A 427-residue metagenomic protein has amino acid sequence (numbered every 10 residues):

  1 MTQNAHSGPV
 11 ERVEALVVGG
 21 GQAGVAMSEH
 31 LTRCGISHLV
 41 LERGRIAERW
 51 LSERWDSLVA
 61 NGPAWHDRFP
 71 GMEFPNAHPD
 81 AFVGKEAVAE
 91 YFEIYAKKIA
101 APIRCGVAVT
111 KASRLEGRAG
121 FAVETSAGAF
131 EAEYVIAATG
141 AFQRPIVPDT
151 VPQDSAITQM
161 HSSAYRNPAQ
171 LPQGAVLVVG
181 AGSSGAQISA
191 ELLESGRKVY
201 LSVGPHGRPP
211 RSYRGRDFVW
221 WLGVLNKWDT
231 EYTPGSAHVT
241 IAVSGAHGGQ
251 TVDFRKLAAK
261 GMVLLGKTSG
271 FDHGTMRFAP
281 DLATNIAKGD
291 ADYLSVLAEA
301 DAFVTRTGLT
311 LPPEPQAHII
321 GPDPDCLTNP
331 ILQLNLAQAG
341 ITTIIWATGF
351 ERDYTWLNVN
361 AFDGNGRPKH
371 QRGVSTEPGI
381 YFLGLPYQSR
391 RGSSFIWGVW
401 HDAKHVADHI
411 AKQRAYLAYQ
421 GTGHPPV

Functional and structural regions predicted by a protein language model:
T2-S52, F82-V427: Flavin (primarily FAD) cofactor-binding/catalytic cores of flavoenzymes
A47-G71, L257: Redox-cofactor-proximal catalytic regions of oxidoreductases
F69-E73, G384-P386: A short small-residue
P75-P79: A short acidic, helix-capping loop that chelates divalent metal ions and anchors anionic groups
